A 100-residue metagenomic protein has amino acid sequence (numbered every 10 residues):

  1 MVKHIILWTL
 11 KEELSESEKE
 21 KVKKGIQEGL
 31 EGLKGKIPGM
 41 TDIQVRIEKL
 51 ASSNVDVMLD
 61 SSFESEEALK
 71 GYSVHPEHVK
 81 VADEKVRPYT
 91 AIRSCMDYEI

Functional and structural regions predicted by a protein language model:
M1-D56, E64-V74, Y98-I100: Short S/T/G/P-rich N-terminal loop/turn motif that feeds into the first structured element of a domain
E66-S94: C-terminal structural segments of small proteins and small subunits
